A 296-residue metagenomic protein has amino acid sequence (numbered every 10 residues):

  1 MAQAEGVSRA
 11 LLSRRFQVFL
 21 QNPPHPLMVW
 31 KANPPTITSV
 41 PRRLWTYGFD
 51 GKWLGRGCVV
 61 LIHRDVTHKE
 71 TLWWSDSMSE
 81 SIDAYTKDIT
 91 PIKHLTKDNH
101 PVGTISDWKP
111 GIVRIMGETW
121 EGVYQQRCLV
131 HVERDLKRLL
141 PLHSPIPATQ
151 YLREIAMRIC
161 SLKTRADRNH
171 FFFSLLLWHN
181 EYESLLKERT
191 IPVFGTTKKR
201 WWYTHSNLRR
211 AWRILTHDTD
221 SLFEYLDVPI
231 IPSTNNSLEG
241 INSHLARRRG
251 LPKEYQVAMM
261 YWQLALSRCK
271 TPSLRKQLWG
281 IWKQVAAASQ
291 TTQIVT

Functional and structural regions predicted by a protein language model:
M1: Hydrophobic positions on the alpha-helical face of helix-turn-helix-like DNA-binding modules
A4-S106, P110, R114-E118, G122 (+1 more regions): RNase H-like nuclease fold core
L20, P24, K97, G117-E121 (+5 more regions): Hydrophobic/aromatic-lined pockets within catalytic cores
W53-L54, P110-G111, D135, G250 (+1 more regions): Short, solvent-exposed loop/turn segments at secondary-structure junctions
V102, W120, R153-T296: Acidic/histidine-rich catalytic cores and adjacent linkers of DNA breakage/strand-transfer/modification proteins
G103-P110, I115-M157: Conserved beta-strand -> loop -> alpha-helix junction used to position metal-binding or nucleic-acid-contacting
